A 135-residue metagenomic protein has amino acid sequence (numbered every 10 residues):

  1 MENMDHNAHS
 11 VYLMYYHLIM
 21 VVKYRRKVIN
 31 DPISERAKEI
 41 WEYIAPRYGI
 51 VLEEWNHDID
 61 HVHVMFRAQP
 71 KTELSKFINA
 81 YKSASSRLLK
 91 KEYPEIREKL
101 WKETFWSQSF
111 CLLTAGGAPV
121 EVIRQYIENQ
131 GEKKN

Functional and structural regions predicted by a protein language model:
M1-N135: Basic nucleic-acid-binding interfaces
